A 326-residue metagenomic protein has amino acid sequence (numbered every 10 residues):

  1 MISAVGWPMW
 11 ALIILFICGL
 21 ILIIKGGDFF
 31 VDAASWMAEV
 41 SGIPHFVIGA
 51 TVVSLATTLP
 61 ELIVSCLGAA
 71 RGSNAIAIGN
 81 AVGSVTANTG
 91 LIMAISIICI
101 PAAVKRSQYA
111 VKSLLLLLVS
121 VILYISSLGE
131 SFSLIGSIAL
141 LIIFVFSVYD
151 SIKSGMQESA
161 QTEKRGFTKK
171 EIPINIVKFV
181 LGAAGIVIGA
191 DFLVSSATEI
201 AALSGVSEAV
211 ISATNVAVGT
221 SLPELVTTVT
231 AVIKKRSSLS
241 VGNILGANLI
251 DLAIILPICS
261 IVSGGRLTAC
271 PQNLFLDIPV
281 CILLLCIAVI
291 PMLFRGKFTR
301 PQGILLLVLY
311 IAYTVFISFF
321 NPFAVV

Functional and structural regions predicted by a protein language model:
M1-V326: Hydrophobic alpha-helical segments, chiefly the membrane-spanning helices and signal/signal-anchor peptides
